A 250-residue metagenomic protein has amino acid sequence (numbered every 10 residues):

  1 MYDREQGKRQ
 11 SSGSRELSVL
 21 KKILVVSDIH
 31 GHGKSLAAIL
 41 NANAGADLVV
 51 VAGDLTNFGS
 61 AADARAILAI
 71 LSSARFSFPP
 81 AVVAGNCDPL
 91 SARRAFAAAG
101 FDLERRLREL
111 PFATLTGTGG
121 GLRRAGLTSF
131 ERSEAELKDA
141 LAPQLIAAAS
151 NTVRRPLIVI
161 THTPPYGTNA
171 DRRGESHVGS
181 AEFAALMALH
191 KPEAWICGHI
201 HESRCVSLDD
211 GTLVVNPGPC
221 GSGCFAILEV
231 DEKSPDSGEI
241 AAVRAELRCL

Functional and structural regions predicted by a protein language model:
Y2, A149, V153, D171-E175 (+1 more regions): A short C-terminal boundary segment appended to hydrolase-like catalytic domains
R15-E16, E104-F112, C205-D209: Short acidic-hydrophobic surface loop/beta-edge motif
L20-L24: Extreme N-terminal starter segment of soluble prokaryotic enzymes
V25-S27, V49-D54, P79-N86, L103 (+4 more regions): Active-site neighborhood of phospho(di)ester-bond hydrolases with catalytic His/Asp-centered motifs
V26, G31-L110: Core catalytic region of metal-dependent phosphoesterases/phosphodiesterases, especially metallo-beta-lactamase-like
H30-S35, T56-A61, N86-R93, R108 (+4 more regions): Active-site environment of divalent metal-dependent phosphoester hydrolases
G31, D88-E182: Conserved catalytic scaffold of divalent metal-dependent phosphoesterases
S72, A81, R172-E232: Conserved beta-sheet core of the metallophosphoesterase superfamily
